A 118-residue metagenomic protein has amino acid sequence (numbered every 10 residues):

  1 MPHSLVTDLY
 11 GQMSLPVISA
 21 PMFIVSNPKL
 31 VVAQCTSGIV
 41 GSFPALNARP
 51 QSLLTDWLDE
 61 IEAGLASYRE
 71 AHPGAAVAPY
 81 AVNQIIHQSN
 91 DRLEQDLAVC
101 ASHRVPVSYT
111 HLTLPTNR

Functional and structural regions predicted by a protein language model:
M1-V105: N-terminal capping/small domains of soluble enzymes
T110-T116: Conserved small/polar residues in nucleotide/adenosyl-binding loops
